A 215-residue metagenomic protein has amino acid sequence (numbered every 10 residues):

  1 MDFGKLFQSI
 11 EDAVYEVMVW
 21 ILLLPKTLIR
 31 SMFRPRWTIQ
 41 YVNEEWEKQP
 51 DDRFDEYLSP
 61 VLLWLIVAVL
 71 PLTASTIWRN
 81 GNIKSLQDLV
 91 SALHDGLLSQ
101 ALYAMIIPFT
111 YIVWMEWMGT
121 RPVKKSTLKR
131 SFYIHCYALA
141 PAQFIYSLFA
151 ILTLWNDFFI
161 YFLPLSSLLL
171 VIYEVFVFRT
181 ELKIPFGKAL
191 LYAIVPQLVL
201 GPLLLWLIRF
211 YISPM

Functional and structural regions predicted by a protein language model:
M1-G4, L93-G96, Y137-L139: Phosphate-binding glycine-rich loops and adjacent basic patches that engage nucleotide phosphates, nucleic-acid
M1-I29: Short, non-transmembrane cytosolic segments of multipass membrane proteins
S9-M18, L89-S91, A150-L154: Short amphipathic alpha-helical segments, especially helix-boundary/capping motifs
D12, E16, L22, N43-E47 (+4 more regions): Residue-level signal for functionally critical sites in structured catalytic/ligand-binding pockets
W20-S126: Selected alpha-helical membrane-embedding segments in polytopic membrane proteins
N80-N82, L154, S213-M215: Helix-coil boundary and interhelical linker segments in multi-pass alpha-helical membrane proteins
A101, I107-I212: Hydrophobic alpha-helical transmembrane segments and adjacent short intramembrane/lumenal linkers of inner/organellar
